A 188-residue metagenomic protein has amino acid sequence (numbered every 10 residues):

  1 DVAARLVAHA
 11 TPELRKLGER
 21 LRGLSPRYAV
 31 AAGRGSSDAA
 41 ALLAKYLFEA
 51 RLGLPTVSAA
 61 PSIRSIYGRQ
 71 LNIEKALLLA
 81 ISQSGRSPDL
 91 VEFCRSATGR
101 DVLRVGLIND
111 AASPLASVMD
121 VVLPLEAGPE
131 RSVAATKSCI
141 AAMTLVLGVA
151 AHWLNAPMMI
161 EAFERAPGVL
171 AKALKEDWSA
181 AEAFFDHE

Functional and structural regions predicted by a protein language model:
D1-R27, K175: An N-terminal, well-structured beta->alpha segment
L6-V7, W153, L174, F185: Hydrophobic residues in alpha-helical segments
E13-L17, D89-E92, L145, A180: Well-ordered alpha-helical segments embedded in enzymatic catalytic cores
E13-R15, M158-E164, A181-F184: Flexible, glycine/charged-enriched surface loops at secondary-structure junctions
R15-L17, S62-R69, S179-A181: Short, charged beta->alpha transition segments
R22-K172: Glycine-rich phosphate-binding loops that contact phosphosugars or nucleotide phosphates
R165-H187: Accessory alpha-helical/coil subdomains and C-terminal extensions that flank or cap enzyme catalytic cores
